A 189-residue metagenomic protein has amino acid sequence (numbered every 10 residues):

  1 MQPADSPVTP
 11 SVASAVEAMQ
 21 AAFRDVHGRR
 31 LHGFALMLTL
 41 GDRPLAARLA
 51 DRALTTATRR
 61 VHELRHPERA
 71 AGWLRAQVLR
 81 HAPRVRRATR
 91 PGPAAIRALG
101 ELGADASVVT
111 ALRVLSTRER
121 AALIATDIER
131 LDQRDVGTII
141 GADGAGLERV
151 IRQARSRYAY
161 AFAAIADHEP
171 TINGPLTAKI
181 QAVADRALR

Functional and structural regions predicted by a protein language model:
M1-G33, P44-A47, T58: A short, charge-rich alpha-helical start-of-domain segment used by transcription regulators
P7-S14, R90-T110: Acidic, proline/glycine-rich intrinsically disordered inter-domain spacer in sigma factors
G28, L36, A47-E63, P67-R97 (+3 more regions): Σ70-family region 2.3-2.4 aromatic/basic alpha-helix that recognizes the −10 promoter and nucleates DNA melting
L36, T126-I128: Short amphipathic helical patch at the helix-1/turn junction of helix-turn-helix
D42, D132, A142-G146: Helix-turn-helix DNA-binding motif, specifically the short coil turn and the N-cap/start of the second
S107-S116, T138, Y158: Short amphipathic alpha-helical boundary/capping segments
A122-L123: A short pre-motif secondary-structure segment
I140-T171: DNA-recognition helix of helix-turn-helix
